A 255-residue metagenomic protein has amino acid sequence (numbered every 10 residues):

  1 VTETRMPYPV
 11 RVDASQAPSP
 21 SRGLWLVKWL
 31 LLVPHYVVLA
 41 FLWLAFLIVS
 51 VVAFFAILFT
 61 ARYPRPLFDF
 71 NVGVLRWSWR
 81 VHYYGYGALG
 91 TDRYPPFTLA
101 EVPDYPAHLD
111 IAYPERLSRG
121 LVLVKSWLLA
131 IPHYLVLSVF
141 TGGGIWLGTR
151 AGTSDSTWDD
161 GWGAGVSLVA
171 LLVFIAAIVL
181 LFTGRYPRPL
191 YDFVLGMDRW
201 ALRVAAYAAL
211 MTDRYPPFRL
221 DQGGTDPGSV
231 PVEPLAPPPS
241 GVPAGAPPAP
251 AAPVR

Functional and structural regions predicted by a protein language model:
V1-R255: Membrane-proximal intrinsically disordered regions of secretory-pathway and membrane-system proteins
